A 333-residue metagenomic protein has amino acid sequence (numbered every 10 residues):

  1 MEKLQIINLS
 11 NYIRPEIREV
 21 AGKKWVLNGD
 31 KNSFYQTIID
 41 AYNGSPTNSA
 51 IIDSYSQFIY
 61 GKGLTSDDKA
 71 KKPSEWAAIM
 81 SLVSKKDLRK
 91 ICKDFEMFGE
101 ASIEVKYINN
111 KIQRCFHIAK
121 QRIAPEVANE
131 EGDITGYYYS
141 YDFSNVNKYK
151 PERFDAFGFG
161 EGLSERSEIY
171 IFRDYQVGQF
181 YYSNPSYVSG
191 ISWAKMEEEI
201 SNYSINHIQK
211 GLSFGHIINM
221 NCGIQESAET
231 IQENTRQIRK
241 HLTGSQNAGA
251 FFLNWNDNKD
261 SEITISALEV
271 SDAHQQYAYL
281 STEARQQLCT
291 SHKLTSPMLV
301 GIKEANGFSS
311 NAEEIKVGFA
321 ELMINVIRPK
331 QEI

Functional and structural regions predicted by a protein language model:
E2-W255: Structured, contiguous alpha/beta core segments that scaffold functional sites
S45, A119, Q275, S309-N311: Poly-acidic low-complexity segments
W76-A77, Q179-F180, I191-S192, K259-I265 (+2 more regions): Short amphipathic alpha-helical segments, especially helix-boundary/capping motifs
D133-F159, Q232-S309, Q331-I333: Long amphipathic alpha-helical segments
H216-N221, I263-V270, E314-G318: Short, hydrophobic beta-strand segments
E314-I333: Long, compositionally biased
